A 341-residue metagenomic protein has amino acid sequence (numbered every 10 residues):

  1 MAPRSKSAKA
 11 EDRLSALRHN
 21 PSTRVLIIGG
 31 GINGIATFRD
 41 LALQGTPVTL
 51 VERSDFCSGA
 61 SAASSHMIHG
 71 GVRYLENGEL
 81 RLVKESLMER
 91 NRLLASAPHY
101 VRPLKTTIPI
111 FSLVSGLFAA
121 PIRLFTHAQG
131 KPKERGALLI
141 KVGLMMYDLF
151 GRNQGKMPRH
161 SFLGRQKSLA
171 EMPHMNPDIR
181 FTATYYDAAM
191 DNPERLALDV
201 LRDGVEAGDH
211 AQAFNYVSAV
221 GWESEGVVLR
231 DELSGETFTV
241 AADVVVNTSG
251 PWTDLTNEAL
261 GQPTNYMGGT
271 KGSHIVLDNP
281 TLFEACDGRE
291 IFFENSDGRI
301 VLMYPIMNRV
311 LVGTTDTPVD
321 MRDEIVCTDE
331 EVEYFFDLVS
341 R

Functional and structural regions predicted by a protein language model:
M1-V25, D40-Q44: Extreme N-terminal leader/targeting segments of oxidoreductases
S22, T126-K133, L149-R159, L169-A211 (+4 more regions): Helix-loop-beta segment of a Rossmann-like dinucleotide-binding subdomain
G29-G31, R53: Glycine-rich Rossmann-fold phosphate-binding loop(s) that bind the pyrophosphate of adenine dinucleotide cofactors
G34: N-terminal Rossmann-fold NAD(P) dinucleotide-binding loop
D40-L43, P47, V51, H99-T106 (+3 more regions): Active-site substrate-recognition segment that forms the wall of the catalytic cavity or substrate channel
H66-L169: Dinucleotide-binding Rossmann-like beta1-alpha1 core, especially the glycine-rich loop that anchors the ADP
N215-V227: A conserved short coil-to-beta-strand element within the FAD-binding core of flavoproteins
